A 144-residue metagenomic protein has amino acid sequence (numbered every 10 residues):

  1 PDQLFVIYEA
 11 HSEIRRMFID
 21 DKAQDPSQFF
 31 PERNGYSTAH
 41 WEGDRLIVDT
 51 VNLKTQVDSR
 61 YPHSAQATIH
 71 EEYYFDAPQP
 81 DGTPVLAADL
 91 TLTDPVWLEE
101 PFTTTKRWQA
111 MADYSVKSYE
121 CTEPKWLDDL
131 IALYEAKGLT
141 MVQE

Functional and structural regions predicted by a protein language model:
P1-E144: PEST-like low-complexity, intrinsically disordered acidic/proline/serine-rich tracts that flank trafficking/processing
